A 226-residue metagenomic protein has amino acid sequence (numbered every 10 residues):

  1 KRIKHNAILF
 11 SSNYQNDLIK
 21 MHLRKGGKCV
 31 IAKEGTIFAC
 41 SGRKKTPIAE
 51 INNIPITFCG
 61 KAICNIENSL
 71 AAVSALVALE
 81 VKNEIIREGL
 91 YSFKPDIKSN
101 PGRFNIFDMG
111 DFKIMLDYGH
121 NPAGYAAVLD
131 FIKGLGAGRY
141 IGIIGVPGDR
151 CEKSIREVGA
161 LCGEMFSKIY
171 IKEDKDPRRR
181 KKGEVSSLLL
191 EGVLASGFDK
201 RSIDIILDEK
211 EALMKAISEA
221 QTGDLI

Functional and structural regions predicted by a protein language model:
K1, Q15-I19, R150-K153, P177-G183: Short, charged/polar "capping" segments at the starts of alpha-helices and the immediately preceding loops
R2-P55, S92-F107: Extended acidic/charged loop-beta regions that coordinate divalent cations and stabilize anionic phosphate/carboxylate
I3-N6, M109-F112, L194-D204: A short helix-to-beta-strand connector/capping loop
A7, G136-I144, D199-I203: Short beta-strand/loop segments at the ligand-binding rim of alpha/beta enzyme cores
S12, G145-P147, D174: Cofactor-binding loop segments of dinucleotide-utilizing enzymes, especially the Rossmann-like FAD- and NAD(P)+-binding
P47-K168: Nucleotide phosphate-binding/pyrophosphate-handling subdomain across enzymes that bind or process nucleotide phosphates
G159-E219: C-terminal helical cap/extension that packs against the catalytic core of soluble nucleotide-cofactor enzymes
